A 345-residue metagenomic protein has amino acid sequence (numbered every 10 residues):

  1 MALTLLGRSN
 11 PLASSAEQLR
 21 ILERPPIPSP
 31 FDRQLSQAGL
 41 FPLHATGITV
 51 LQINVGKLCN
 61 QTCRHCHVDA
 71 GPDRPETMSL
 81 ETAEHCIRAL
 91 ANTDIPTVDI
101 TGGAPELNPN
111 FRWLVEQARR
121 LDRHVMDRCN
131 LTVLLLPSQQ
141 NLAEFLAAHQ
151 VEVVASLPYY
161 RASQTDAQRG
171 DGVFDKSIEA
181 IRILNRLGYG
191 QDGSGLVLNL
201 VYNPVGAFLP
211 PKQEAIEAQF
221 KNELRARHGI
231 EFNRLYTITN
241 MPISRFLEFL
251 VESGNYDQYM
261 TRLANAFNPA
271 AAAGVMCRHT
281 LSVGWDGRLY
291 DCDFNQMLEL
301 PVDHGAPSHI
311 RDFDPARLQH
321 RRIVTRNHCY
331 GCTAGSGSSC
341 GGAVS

Functional and structural regions predicted by a protein language model:
M1-S15: Intrinsically disordered, low-structural-confidence terminal and linker regions
L3, R288-S345: Flexible mid-to-C-terminal extensions adjoining Fe-S/redox cofactors in radical SAM and related proteins
L12-G102, E106-Q117: Conserved alpha-helical substructure of the radical SAM core
L43, P269-A272, H320-I323: Short Gly/Pro-enriched turn/cap motifs at secondary-structure boundaries
V50, D69-S79, T93-N108, R119-I183 (+1 more regions): Core AdoMet radical
L51, I87, V115, A143 (+3 more regions): Generic structural signal for well-ordered alpha-helices, preferentially at hydrophobic/aromatic core positions
R161-C277: Radical SAM enzyme [4Fe-4S]-AdoMet core and its adjacent flexible, acidic and glycine-rich loops/tails across
V283-G284: Short, acidic, Ser/Thr-enriched surface-loop or helix-capping motifs
